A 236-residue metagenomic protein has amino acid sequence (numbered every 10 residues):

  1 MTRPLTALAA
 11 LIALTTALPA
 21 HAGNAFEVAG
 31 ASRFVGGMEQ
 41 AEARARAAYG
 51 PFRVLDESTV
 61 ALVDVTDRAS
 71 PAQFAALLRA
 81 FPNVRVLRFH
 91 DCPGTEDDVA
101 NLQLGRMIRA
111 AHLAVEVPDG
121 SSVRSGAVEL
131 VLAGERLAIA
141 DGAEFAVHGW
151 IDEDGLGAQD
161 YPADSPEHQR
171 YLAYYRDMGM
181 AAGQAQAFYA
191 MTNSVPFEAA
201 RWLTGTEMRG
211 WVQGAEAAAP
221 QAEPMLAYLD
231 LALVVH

Functional and structural regions predicted by a protein language model:
M1-L8: Bacterial N-terminal signal peptides that target proteins for export
A9-T16: Bacterial N-terminal signal peptides
L18-A22: Sec/Tat signal peptide C-region and signal peptidase I cleavage site
G23-R85, D91-E96, G142-A190: Small-residue-centered hinge/linker elements
A69, Q73, V99, Q103 (+7 more regions): Extracytoplasmic/secreted proteins, especially bacterial periplasmic and envelope-associated proteins
R79-D119: Mid-chain, structured segments of secreted extracytoplasmic proteins
R109-D152: Glycine-rich beta-to-alpha active-site loop
D154-H236: Charged, glycine-interspersed solvent-exposed loop segments at helix/strand-loop junctions that cap or gate access
